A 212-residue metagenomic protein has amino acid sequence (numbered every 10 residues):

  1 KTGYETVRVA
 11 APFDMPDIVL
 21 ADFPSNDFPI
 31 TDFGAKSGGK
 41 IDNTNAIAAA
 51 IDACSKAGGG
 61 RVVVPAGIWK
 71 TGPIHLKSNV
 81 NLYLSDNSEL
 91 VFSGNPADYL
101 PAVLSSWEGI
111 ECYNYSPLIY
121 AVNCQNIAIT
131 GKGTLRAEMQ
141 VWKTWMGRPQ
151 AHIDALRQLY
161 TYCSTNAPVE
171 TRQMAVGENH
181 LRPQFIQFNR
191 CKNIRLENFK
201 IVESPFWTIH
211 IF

Functional and structural regions predicted by a protein language model:
K1-F212: Extracellular/periplasmic carbohydrate-active domains that bind, remodel, or depolymerize complex polysaccharides
